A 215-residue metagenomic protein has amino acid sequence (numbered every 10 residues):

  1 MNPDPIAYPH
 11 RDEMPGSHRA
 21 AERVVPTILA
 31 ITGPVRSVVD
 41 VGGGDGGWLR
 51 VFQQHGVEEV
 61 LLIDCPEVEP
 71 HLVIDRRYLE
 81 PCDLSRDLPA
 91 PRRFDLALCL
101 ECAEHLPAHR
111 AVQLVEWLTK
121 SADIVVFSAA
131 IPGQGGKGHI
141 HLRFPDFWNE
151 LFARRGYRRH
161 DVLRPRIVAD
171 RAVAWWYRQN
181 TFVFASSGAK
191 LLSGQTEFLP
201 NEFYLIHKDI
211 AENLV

Functional and structural regions predicted by a protein language model:
M1-L98, H109-S121, G135, H141-L151 (+1 more regions): Conserved N-terminal segment of class I S-adenosyl-L-methionine
C102: Hydrophobic adenine-recognition pocket in adenosine-nucleotide-binding enzymes
H105-L106: A short His-aromatic
A122-P132: Conserved beta-strand signature within the Rossmann-like core of class I S-adenosyl-L-methionine
